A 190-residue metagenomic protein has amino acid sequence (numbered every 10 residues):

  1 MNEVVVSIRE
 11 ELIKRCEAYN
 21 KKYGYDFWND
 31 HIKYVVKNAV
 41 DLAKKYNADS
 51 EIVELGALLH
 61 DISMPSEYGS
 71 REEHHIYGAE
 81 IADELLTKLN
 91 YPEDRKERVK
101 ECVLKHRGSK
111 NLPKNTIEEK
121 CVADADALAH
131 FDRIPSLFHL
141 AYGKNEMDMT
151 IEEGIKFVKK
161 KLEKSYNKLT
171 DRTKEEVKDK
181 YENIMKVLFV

Functional and structural regions predicted by a protein language model:
M1-A18: Short alpha-helical hairpin
N2-E3, K21-A48, L59, K110-V190: Divalent metal-dependent phosphate-bond-processing catalytic cores, especially two-metal-ion Mg2+/Mn2+ enzymes that act
C16-Y23, A43, I62-E67, L86 (+2 more regions): Short amphipathic alpha-helical interaction patches enriched in hydrophobic/aromatic residues with interspersed Lys/Arg
N29-K33, I76, E97: An alpha-helix initiation/capping motif
V35, E73-K88: An active-site-proximal "capping" alpha-helix that borders the catalytic cofactor pocket
S50-G69, H74-G78, R98-G108: His-Asp-centered metal-binding catalytic motifs of divalent-metal-dependent phosphohydrolases/nucleases
